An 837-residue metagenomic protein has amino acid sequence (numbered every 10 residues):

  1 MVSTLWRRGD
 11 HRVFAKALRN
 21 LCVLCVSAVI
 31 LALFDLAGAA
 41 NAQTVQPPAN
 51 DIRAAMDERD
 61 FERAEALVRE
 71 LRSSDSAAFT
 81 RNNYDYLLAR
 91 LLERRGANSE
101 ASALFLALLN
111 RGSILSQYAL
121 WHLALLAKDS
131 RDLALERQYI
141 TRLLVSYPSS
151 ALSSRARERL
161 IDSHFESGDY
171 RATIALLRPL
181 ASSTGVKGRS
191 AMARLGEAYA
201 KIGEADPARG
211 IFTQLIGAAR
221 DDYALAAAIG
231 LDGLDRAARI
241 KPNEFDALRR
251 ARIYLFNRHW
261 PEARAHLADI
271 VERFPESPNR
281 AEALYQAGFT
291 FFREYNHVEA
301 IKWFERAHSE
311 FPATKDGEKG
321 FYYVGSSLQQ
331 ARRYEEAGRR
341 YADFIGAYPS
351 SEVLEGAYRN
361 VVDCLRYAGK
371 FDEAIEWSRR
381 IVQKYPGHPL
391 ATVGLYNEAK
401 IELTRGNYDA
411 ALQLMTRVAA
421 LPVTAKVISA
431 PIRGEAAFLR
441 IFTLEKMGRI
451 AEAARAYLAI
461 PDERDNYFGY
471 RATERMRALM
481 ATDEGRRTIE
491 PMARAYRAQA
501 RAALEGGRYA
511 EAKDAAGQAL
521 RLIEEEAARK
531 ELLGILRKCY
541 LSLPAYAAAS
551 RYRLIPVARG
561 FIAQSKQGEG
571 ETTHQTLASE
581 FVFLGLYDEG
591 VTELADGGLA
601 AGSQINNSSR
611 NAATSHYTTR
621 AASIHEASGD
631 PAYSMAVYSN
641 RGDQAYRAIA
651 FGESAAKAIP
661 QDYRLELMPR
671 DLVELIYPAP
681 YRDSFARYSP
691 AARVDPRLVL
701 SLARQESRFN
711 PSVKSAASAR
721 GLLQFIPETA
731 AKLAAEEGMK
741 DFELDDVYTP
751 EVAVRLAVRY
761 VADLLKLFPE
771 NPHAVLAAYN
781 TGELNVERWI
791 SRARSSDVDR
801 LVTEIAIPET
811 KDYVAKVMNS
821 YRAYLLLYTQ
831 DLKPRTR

Functional and structural regions predicted by a protein language model:
M1-R19: N-terminal secretory signal peptides that target proteins for export/translocation
V2-T4, A39-R697, A703-A717, L723 (+5 more regions): Acidic, polar-rich low-complexity tracts and alpha-helical solenoid repeat scaffolds
V23-D35: Bacterial N-terminal signal peptides
L522, A692, S712-G721, K732-R837: C-terminal soluble interaction/assembly domains
I726: Conserved nucleotide-sugar donor-binding and metal-coordinating catalytic region shared by glycosyltransferases
T729: Substrate-binding rim/cap in mid-to-C-terminal beta-strand-loop elements of soluble/periplasmic
